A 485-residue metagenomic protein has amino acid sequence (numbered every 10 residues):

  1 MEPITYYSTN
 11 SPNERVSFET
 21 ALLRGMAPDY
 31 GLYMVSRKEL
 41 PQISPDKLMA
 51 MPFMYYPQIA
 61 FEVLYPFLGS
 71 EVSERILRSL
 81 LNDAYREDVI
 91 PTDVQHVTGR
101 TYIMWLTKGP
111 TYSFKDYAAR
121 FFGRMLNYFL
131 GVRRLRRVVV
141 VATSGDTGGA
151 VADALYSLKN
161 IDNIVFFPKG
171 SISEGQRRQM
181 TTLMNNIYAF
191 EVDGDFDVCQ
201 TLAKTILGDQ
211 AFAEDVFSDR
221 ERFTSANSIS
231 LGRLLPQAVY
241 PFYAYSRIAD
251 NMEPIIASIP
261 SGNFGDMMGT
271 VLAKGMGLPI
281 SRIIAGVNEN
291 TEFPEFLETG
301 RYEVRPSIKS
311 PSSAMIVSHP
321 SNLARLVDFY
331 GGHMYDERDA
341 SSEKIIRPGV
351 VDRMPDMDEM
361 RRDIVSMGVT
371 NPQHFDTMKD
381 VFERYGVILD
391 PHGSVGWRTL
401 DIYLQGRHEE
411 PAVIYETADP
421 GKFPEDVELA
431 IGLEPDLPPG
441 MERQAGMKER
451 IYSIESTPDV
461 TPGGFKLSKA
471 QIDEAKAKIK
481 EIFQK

Functional and structural regions predicted by a protein language model:
M1-K485: PLP-dependent amino-acid enzyme catalytic core
